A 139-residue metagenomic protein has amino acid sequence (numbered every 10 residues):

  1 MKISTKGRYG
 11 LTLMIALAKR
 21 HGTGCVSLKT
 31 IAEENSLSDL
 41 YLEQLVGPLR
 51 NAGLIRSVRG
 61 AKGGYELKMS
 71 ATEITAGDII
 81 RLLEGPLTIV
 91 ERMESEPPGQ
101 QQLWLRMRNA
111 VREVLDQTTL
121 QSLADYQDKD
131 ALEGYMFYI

Functional and structural regions predicted by a protein language model:
T5-L11, I15-L37, E66: N-terminal helix-turn-helix DNA-binding core of bacterial DNA-binding proteins
E33, R50-N51: Alpha-helical residues within the helix-turn-helix
L40: Key DNA-contact positions within bacterial/archaeal DNA-binding proteins
L45: Residues within the DNA-recognition helix of helix-turn-helix
L54-K62, E66-L67: Beta-hairpin "wing" of winged helix-turn-helix
A71-E96: Conserved segment of winged-helix/HTH DNA-binding domains
S95-I139: C-terminal regulatory/oligomerization modules of transcriptional regulators
